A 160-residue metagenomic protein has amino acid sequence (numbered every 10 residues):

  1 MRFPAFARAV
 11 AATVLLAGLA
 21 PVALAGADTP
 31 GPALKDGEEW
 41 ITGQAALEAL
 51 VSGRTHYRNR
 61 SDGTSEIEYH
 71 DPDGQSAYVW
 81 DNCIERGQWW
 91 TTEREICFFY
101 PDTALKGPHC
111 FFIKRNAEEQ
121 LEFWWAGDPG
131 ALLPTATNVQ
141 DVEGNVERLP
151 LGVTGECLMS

Functional and structural regions predicted by a protein language model:
M1-A12: Bacterial N-terminal signal peptides that target proteins for export
V10-P21: Bacterial N-terminal signal peptides
P21-R86, F98-S160: Lipid interaction determinants
T92-I96: Short, conserved beta-turn/loop elements at beta-strand boundaries and strand-helix junctions
